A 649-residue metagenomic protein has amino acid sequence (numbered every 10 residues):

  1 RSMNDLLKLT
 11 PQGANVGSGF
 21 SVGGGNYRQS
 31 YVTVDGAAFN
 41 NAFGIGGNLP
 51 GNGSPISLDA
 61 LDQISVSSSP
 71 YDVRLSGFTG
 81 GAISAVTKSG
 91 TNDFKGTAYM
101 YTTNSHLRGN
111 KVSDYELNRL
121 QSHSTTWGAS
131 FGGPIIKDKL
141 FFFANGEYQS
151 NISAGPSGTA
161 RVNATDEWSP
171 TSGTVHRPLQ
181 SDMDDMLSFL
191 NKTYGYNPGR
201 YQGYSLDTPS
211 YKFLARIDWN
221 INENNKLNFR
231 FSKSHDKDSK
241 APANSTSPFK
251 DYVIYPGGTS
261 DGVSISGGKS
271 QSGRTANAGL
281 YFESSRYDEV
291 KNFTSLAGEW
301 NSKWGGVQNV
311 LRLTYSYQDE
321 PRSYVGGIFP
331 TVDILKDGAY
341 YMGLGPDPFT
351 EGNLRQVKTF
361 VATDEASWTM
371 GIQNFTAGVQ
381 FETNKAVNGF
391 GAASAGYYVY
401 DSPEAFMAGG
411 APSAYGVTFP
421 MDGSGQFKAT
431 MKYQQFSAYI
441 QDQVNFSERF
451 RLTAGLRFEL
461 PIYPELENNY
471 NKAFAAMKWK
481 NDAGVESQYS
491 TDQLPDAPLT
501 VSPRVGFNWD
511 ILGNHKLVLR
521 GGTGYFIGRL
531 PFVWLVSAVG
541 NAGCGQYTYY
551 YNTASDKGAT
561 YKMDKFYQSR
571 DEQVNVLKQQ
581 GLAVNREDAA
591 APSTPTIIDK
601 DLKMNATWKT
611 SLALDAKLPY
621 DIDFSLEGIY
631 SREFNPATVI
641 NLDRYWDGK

Functional and structural regions predicted by a protein language model:
R1-S89, Y115, S124, G128-S130 (+1 more regions): Periplasmic N-terminal accessory/gating domains of Gram-negative outer-membrane beta-barrel systems
S18, T79-G81, T125-A129, Y211-A215 (+8 more regions): Hydrophobic, lipid-facing positions within transmembrane beta-strands of outer-membrane proteins
S68, T87, G133-I135, W219-I221 (+10 more regions): Residue-level signature of outer-membrane beta-barrel architecture
K88-G90, I136-D138, N222-N224, W304-V307 (+8 more regions): Outer-membrane beta-barrel channels and translocator barrels
K95, L120-K240, D288-Y315, P503: Transmembrane beta-barrel wall of Gram-negative outer-membrane proteins
A98-N104, A144-Y148, F229-K233, L311-Y317 (+4 more regions): Transmembrane beta-barrel strands of outer-membrane/channel proteins
L206-S210, N222-Q441, A483-S487, N641-K649: Replace "related TpsB outer-membrane translocases also match" with "some related outer-membrane beta-barrels such as
E467-S502, G506-K649: Solvent-exposed loop/turn elements at secondary-structure boundaries
